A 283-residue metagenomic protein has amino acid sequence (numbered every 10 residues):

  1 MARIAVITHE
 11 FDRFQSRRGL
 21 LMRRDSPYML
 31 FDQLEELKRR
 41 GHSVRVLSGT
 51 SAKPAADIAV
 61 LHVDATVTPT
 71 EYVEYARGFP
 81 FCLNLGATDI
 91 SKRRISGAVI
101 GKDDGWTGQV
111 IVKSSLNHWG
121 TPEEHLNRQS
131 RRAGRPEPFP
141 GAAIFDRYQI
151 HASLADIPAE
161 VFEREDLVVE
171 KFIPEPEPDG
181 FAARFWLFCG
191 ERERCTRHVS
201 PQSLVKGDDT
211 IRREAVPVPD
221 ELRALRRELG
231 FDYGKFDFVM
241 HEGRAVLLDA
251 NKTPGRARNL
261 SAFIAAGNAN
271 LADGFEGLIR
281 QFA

Functional and structural regions predicted by a protein language model:
A2-R128: Conserved N-proximal alpha/beta basic substrate-recognition cap immediately N-terminal to, or forming the N-lobe
F14-Q15, V67-T70, K92-R93, H118-P122 (+5 more regions): Short catalytic/ligand-binding loop motif for oxyanion handling, primarily in non-cytosolic enzymes, centered on
G105, F188-C189, M240: Generic beta-strand structural signal
W106-V110, E165-L167, R184, G234: Generic beta-strand structural signal
Q109, R192-E193, R244: Structural motif
V110-D156: Glycine-rich phosphate-binding loop of ATP-grasp-fold ATP-dependent ligases
P136-R226: Phosphate-binding site of ATP-dependent enzymes
K171-F172, T196-L247, N251, G255 (+2 more regions): A long amphipathic alpha-helix within ATP-dependent nucleotide-binding catalytic cores
